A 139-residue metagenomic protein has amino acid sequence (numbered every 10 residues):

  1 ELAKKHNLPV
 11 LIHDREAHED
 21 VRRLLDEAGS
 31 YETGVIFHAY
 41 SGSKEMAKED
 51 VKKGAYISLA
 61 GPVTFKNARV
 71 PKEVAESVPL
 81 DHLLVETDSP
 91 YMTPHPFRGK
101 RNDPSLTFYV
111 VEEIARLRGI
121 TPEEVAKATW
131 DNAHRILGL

Functional and structural regions predicted by a protein language model:
E1-L84: Catalytic pocket-lining loop regions of alpha/beta-barrel enzymes, especially the amidohydrolase/enolase/GH5 lineages
L2, S105-L139: Mid-to-C-terminal alpha-helical segments outside catalytic/metal-binding sites
D14, A39, T64, P96-D103 (+2 more regions): Alpha-helix initiation/capping motif
L24, P94-H95, I136: Residues that scaffold the ATP/ADP-binding catalytic core of kinase and kinase-like folds
T64, T87, T129: Ser/Thr-centric signal marking residues that sit in or immediately flank functional binding/regulatory motifs
D81-D103, V125: Short acidic/histidine-rich active-site segments
